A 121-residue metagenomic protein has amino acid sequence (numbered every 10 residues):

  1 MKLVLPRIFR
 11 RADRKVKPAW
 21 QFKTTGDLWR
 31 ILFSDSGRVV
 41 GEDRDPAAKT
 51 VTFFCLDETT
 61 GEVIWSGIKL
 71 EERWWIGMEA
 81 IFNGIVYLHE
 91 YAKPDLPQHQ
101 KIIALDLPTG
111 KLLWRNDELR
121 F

Functional and structural regions predicted by a protein language model:
K2, W20-D27, G41-E42, I68 (+2 more regions): Beta-propeller folds
K2-D27, E58-E62: A short helix->beta-strand "capping" segment at the edge of beta-propeller domains
K23-S36, K69-N83, N116-F121: Repeated scaffold domains used in trafficking and secretory/extracellular systems, primarily beta-propellers
R30-A47, N83-L96, F121: Short beta-strand elements that form the blades of beta-propeller/WD-repeat-like and other beta-sheet-rich scaffold
V40-I68: Beta-propeller domains
A47-F54, D95-I103: Structural motif
E58-T60, D106-T109: Short loop/turn segments that connect beta-strands within beta-propeller blades
I64, K111-W114: A structural motif specific to WD40 beta-propellers
